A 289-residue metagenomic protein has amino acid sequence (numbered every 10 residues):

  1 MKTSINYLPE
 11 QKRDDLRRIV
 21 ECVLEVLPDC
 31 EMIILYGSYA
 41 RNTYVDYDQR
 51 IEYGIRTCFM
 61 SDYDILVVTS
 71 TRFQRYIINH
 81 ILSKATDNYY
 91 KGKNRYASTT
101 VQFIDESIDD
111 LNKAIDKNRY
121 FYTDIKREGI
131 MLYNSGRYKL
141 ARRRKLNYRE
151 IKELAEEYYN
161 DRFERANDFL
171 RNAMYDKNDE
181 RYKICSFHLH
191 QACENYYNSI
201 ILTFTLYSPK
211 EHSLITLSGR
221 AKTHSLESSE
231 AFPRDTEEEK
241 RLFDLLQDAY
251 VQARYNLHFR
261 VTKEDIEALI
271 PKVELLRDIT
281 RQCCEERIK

Functional and structural regions predicted by a protein language model:
K2-V26, D46, E52-I115: Metal-dependent nucleotidyltransferase catalytic core
E31-V45, Q49-E52: Short gly/ser-rich loop at a beta-strand->alpha-helix junction or flexible surface loop bordering the NTP-binding
G37-Y39, T69, Q191, Y196: Generic secondary-structure microfeatures
Y39, R72, F259: Flexible, active-site-proximal loop/turn residues at the rims of small-molecule/cofactor binding pockets and catalytic
N42, R56-T57, D278: Positively charged, low-complexity intrinsically disordered regions
R75-H80, R95-A97, V101-E106, N112-K289: Terminal alpha-helical segments
